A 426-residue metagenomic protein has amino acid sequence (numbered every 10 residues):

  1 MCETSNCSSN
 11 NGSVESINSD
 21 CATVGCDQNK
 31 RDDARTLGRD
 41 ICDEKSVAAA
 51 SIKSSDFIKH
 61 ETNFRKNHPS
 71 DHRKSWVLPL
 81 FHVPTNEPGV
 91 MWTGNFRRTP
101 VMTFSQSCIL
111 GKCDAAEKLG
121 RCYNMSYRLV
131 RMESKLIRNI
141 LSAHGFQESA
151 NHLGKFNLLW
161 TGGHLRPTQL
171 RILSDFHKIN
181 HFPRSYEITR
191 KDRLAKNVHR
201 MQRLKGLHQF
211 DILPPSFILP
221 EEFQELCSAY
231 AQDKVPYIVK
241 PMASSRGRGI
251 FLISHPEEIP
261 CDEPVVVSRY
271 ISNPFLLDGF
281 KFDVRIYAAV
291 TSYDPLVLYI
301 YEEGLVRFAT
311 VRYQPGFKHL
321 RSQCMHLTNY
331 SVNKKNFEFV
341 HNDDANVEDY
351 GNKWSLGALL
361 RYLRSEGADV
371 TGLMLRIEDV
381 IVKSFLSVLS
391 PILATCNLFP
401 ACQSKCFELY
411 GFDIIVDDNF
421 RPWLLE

Functional and structural regions predicted by a protein language model:
M1-K118, N124, H181: Cytosolic, low-complexity regulatory segments enriched in Ser/Pro/Gly with interspersed Lys/Arg in eukaryotic signaling
T4-S8, R35, D40, E44-K45 (+7 more regions): Generic detector of isolated residues embedded in canonical secondary-structure elements
I17-D20, L194, K335: Compositionally biased, intrinsically disordered low-complexity segments
E61-M91, S149, H199-R203, H208-A229 (+1 more regions): Solvent-exposed, charged interface segments at domain starts and junctions
R73-T85, R128-H144, L165, R171-D175 (+2 more regions): Charged, low-complexity, helix/coiled-coil-prone segments
P84, P88-P236, A243-S245, H255: Conserved N-proximal alpha/beta basic substrate-recognition cap immediately N-terminal to, or forming the N-lobe
P215, E225, D233-K234, I238 (+1 more regions): Catalytic core of tubulin tyrosine ligase-like
